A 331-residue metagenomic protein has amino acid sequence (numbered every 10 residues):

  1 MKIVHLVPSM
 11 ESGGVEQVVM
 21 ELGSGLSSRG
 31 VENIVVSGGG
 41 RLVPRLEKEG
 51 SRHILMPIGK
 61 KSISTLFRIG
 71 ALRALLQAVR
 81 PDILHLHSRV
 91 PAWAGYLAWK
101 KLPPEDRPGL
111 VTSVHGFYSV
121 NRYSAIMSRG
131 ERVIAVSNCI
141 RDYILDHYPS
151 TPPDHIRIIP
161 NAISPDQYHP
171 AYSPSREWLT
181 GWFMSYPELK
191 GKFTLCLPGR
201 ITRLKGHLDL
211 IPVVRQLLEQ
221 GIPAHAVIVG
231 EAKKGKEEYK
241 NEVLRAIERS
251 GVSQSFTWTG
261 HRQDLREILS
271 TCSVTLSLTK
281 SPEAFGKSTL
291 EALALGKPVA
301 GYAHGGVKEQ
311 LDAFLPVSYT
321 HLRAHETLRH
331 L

Functional and structural regions predicted by a protein language model:
G13-E21, F193, L197-L218, E238 (+1 more regions): A conserved mid-protein helix/loop that constitutes part of the nucleotide-sugar donor-binding site
V36-R41, P198, H225-N241: Glycosyltransferase donor-sugar binding loop
L76, K100-N138, S150-T151: A conserved, positively charged/aromatic
L86-A92, V114: Short His-centered aromatic/hydrophobic patch
C139, A162: Carbohydrate-associated surface elements
G235-K240, S253-R262, I268: Active-site donor-binding acidic/aromatic loop of nucleotide-activated sugar and phosphosugar transferases involved
P298-G301: Short hydrophobic beta-strand element within catalytic cores of glycosyltransferases and related nucleotide-activated
T320-H330: Conserved small/polar residues in nucleotide/adenosyl-binding loops
